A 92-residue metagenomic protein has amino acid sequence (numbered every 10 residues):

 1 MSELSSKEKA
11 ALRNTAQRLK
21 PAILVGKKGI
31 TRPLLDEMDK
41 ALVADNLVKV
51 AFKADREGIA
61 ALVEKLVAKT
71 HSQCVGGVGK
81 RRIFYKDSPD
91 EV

Functional and structural regions predicted by a protein language model:
M1-V92: Positively charged, polar, low-complexity stretches
